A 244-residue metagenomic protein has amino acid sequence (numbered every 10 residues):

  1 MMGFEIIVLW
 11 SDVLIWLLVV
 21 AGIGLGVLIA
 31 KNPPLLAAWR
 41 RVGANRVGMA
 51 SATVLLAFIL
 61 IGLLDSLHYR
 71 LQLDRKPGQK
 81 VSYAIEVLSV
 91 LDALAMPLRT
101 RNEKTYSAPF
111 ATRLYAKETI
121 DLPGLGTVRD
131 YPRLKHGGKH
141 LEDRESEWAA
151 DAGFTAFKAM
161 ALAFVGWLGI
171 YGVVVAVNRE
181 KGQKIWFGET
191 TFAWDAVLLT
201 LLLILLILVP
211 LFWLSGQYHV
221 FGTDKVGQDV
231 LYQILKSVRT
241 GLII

Functional and structural regions predicted by a protein language model:
M1-I244: Gly/Trp-centered helix-boundary motif
